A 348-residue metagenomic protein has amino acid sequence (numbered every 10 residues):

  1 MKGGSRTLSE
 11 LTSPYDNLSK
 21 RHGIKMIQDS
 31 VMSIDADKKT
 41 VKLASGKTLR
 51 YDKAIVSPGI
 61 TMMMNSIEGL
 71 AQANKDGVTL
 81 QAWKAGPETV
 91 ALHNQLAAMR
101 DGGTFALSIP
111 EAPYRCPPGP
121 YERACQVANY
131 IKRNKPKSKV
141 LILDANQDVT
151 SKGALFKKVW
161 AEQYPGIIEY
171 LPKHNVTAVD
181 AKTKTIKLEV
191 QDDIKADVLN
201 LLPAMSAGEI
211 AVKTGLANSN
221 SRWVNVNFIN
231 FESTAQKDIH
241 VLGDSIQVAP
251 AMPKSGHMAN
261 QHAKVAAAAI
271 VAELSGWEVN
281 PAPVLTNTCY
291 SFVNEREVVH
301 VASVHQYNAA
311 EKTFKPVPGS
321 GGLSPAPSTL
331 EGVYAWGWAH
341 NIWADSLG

Functional and structural regions predicted by a protein language model:
M1-K25, E111-K152: Beta1-alpha1 glycine-rich phosphate/pyrophosphate-binding loop at the start of Rossmann-like nucleotide-binding domains
R21, K25-I34, K38-K42, L49 (+2 more regions): A Rossmann-like FAD-binding core segment of flavoenzymes
M26-E122, N129-R133, N200: FAD-binding core/adjacent interface of flavoenzyme oxidoreductases
A71-D101, I194-N260: FAD-site-proximal beta/loop scaffold in flavoenzymes
T104, K137-L141, D238: Residues at the starts of beta-strands that form the adenosine-phosphate
A112-Y130, G256-K264, N294-V301: Short, electropositive alpha-helical surface patch
L242-V293: A conserved FAD-binding loop/helix module that cradles the flavin
V301-G348: C-terminal auxiliary extensions adjacent to catalytic cores
